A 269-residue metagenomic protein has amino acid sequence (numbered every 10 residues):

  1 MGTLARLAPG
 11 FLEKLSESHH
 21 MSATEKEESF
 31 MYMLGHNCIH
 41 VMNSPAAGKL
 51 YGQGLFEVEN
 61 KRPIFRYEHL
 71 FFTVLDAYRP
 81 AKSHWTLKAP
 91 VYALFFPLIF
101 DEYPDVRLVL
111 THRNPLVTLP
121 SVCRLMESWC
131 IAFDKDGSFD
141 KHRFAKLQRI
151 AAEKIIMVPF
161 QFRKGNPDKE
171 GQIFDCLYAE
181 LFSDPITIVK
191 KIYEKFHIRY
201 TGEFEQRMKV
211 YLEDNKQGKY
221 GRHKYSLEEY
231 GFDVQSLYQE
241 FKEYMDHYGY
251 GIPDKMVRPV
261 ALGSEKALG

Functional and structural regions predicted by a protein language model:
M1-W85: PAPS-dependent sulfation machinery
L12-A23, H69-F72, E102-R113, D136-F144 (+2 more regions): Short charge-dense sequence patches
I39, V91-L94, N114-T118, R124-L125 (+1 more regions): Short, solvent-exposed loop/turn segments at secondary-structure junctions
K49-F65, D76-R79, V122-G269: PAPS-dependent sulfotransferases, especially Golgi type II membrane carbohydrate sulfotransferases
P63, V91-L94, V106, R113-V117 (+2 more regions): Short, well-structured alpha-helical interface segments that form or flank functional binding sites
F71, A77, A81-D105: Flexible, glycine/threonine-enriched loop-and-boundary segments that flank and lead into catalytic domains of large
K88-A89, I99-R124: Conserved phosphate-donor/acceptor-positioning beta-strand/loop module used by diverse small-molecule
